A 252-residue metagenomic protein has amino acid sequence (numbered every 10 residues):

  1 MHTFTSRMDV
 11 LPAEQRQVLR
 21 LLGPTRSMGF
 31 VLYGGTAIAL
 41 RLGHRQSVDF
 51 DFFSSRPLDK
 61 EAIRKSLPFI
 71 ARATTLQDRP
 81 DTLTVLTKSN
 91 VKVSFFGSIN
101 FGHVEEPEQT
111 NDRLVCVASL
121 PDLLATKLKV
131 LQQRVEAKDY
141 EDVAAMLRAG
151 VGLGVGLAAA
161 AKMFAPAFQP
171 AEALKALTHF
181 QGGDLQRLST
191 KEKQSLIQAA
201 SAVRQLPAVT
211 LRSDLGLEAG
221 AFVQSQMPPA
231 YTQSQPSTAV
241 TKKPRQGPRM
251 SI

Functional and structural regions predicted by a protein language model:
M1-I252: Compositionally biased terminal segments of proteins
